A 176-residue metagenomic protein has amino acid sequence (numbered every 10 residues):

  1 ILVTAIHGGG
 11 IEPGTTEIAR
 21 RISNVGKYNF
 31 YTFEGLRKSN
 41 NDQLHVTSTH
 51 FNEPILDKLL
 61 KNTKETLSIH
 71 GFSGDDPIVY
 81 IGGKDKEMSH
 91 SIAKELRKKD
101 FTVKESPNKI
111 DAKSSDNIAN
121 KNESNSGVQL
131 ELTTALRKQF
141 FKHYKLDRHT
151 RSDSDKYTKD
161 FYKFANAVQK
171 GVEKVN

Functional and structural regions predicted by a protein language model:
I1-N176: N-terminal catalytic or cofactor-binding beta/alpha core of small enzyme domains
